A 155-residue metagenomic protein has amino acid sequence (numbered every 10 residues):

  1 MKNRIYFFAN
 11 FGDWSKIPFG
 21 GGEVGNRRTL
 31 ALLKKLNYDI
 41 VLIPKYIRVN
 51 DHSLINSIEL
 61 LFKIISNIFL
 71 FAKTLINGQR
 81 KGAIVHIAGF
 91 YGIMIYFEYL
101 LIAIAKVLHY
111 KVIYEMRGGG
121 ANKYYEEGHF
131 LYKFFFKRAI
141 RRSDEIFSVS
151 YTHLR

Functional and structural regions predicted by a protein language model:
M1-R48, R80: N-terminal subdomain of nucleotide-sugar transferases
G21-G25, F97, I146-S150: Replace "coordinates the UDP/GDP/TDP-sugar" with "coordinates nucleotide-activated sugar donors
R48-I64: N-terminal beta-loop-helix "entrance" segment that forms/cooperates in small-molecule cofactor or anionic ligand
L60-L75: Glycine-rich, highly charged phosphate/nucleotide-binding loops
I84-L108: An aromatic- and histidine-rich active-site surface loop
F90-M94, Y110-H129, E145: A short, histidine- and acid-enriched strand-loop-helix "catalytic/donor-clamping" loop that lines the nucleotide-sugar
L101-L108, H129-E145: Membrane-proximal helix-turn-helix segments that form the acceptor-binding/catalytic region of lipid-linked
T152-R155: Conserved small/polar residues in nucleotide/adenosyl-binding loops
